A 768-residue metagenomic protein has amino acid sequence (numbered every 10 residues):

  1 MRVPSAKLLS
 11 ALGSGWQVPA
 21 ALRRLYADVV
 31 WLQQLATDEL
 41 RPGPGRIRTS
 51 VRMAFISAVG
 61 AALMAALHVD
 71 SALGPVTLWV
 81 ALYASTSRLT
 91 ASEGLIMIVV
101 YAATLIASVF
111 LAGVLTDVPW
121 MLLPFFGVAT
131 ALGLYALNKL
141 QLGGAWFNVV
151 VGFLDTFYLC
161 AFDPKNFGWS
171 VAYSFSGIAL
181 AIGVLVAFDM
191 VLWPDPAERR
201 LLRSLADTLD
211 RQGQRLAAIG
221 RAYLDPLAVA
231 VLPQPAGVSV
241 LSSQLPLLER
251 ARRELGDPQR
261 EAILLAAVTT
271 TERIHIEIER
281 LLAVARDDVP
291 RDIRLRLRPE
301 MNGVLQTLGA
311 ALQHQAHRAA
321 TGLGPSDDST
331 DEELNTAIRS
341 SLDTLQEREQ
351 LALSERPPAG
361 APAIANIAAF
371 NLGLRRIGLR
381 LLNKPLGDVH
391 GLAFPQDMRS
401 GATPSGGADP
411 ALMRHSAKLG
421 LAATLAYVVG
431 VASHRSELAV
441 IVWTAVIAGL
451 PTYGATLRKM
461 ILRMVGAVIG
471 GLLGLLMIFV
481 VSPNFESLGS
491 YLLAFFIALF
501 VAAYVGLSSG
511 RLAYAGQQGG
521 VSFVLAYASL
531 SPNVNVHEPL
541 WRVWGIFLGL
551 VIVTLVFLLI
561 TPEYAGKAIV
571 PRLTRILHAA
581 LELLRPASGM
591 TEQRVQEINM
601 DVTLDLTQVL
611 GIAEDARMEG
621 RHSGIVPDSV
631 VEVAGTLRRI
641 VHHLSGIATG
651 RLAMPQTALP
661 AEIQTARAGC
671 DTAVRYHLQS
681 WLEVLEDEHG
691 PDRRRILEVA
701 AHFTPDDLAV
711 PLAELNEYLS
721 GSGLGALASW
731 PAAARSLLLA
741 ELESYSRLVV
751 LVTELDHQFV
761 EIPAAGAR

Functional and structural regions predicted by a protein language model:
M1-R260, I367-N371, L382-D628, E632 (+1 more regions): A transmembrane helix-and-boundary motif of multi-pass membrane transporters/channels
S204-P226, A267-A393, T636-R768: Soluble C-terminal extramembrane regulatory/interaction domains of multi-pass membrane proteins
